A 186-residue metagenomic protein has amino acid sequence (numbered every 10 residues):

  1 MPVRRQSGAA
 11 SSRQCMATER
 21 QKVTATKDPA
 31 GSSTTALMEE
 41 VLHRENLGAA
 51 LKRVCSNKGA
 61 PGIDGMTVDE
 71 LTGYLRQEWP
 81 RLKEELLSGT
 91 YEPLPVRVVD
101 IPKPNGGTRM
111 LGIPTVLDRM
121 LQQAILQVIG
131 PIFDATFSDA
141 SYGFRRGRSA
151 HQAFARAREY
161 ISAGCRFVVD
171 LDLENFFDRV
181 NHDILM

Functional and structural regions predicted by a protein language model:
M1-M186: Non-catalytic terminal/accessory segments
